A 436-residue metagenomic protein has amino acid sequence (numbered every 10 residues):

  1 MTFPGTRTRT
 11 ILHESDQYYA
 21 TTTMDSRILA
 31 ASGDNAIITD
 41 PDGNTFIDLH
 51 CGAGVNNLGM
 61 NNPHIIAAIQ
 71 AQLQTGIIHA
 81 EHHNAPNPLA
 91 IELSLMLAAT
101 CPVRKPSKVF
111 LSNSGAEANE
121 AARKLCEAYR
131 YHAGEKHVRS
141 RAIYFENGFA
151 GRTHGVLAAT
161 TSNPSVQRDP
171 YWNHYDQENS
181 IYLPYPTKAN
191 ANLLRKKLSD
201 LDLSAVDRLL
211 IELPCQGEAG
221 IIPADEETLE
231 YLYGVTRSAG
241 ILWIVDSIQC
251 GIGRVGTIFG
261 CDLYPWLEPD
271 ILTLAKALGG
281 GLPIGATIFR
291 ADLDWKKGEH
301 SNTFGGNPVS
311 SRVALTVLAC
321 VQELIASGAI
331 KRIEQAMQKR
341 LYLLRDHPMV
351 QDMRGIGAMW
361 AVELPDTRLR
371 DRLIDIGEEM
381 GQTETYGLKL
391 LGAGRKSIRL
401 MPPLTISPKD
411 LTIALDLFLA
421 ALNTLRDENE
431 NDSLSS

Functional and structural regions predicted by a protein language model:
M1-S436: Conserved N-terminal phosphate-binding loop of PLP-dependent enzymes in the Aspartate aminotransferase
